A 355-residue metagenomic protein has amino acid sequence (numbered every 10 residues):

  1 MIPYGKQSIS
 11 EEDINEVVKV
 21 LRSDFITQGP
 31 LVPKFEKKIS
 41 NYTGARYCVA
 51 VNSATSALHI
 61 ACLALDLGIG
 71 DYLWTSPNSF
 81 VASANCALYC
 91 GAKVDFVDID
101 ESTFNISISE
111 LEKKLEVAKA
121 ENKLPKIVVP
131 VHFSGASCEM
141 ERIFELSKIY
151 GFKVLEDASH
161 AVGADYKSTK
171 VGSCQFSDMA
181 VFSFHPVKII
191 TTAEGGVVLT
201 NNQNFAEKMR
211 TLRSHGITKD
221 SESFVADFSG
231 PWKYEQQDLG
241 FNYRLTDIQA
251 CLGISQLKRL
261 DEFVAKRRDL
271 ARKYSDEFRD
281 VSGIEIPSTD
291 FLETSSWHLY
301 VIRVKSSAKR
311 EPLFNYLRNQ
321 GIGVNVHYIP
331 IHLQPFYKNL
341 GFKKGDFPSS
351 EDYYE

Functional and structural regions predicted by a protein language model:
M1-F25, P30, Y234-Q237: N-terminal "arm"/small-domain region of PLP-dependent enzymes with the aminotransferase-like
P3, I127, V181, V197 (+1 more regions): Short aromatic/hydrophobic contact patches that present stacked aromatics for nucleic-acid/ligand binding
F25-Y72, C86-C90, F96-D98, A120: Phosphate-binding glycine-rich loop
V32-K37, A45-V49, T55, S109-K113 (+7 more regions): PLP-dependent aminotransferase class I/II
V49, W74, D95, V154-L155 (+3 more regions): Structural detector of well-ordered beta-strand residues that form the stable sheet scaffold of enzyme domains
L63-I149, K153-A158, D165: PLP-dependent aminotransferase-like
E156, H160-T191, W232-Q236: Conserved active-site segment immediately N-terminal to the catalytic lysine that forms the internal aldimine
Q175-K219, D247: Active-site PLP attachment segment
